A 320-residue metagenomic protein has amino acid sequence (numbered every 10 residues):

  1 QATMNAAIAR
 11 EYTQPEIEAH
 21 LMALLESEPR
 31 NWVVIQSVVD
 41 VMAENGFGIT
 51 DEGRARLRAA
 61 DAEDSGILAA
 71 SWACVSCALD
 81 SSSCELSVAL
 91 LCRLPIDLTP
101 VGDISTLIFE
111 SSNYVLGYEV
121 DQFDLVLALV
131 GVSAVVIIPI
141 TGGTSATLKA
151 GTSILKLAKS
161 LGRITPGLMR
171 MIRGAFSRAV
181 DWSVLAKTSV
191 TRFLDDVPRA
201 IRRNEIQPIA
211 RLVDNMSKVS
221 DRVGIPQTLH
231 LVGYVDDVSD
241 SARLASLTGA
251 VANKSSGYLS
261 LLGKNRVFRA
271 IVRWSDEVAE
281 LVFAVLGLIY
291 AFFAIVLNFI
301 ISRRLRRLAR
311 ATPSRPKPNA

Functional and structural regions predicted by a protein language model:
Q1-S71, L286-A320: Terminal export/targeting leaders at protein ends
A2-T3, H20, S111-Y118: Short linear interaction motifs
Y12, R30, G117-V120, G142: Surface-exposed, polar/charged faces of alpha-helical domains in mature secreted/periplasmic/lumenal proteins
A59-A60, L68-G117, L129-V130, V136-A320: Compositionally biased, low-complexity segments of secreted and virulence-associated proteins that act as
D121-G131: Alpha-helical membrane-anchoring segments
